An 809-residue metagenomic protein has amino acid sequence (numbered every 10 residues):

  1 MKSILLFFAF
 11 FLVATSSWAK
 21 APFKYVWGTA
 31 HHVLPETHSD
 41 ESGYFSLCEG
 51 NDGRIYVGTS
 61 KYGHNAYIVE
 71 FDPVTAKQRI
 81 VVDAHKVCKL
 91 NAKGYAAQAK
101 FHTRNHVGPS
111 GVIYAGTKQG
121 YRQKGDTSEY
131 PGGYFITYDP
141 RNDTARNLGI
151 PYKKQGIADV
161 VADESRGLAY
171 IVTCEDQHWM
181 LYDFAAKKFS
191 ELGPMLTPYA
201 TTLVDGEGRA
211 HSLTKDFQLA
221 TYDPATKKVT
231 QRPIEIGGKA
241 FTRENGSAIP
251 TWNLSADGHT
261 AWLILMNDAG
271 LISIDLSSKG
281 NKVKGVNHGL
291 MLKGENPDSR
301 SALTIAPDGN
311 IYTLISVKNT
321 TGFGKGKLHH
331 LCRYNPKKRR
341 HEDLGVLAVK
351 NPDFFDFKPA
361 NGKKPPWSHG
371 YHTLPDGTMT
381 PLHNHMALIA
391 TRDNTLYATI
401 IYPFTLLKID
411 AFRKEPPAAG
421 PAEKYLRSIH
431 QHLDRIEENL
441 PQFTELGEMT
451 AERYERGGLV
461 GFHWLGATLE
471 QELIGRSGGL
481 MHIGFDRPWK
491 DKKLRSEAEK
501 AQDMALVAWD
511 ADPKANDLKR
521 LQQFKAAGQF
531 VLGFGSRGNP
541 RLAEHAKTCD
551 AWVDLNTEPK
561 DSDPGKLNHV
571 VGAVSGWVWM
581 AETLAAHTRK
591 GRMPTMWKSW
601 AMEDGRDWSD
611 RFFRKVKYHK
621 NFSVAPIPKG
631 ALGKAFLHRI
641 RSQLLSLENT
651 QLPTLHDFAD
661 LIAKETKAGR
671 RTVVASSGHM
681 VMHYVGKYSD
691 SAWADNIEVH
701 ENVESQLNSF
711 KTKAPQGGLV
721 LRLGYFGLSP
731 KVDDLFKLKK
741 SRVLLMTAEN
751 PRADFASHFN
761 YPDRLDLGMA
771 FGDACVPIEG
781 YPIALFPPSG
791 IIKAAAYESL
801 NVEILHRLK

Functional and structural regions predicted by a protein language model:
H31-E36, V82-A97, G149-G156, L196 (+3 more regions): Surface-exposed loop and turn segments in beta-propeller and other repeat-based domains that flank or scaffold
V33-A66: Beta-strand-rich domains and repeat architectures in extracellular enzymes and scaffolds, especially beta-propellers
E41-S46, K89-N105, K154-V161, L196-E207 (+4 more regions): Repeated scaffold domains used in trafficking and secretory/extracellular systems, primarily beta-propellers
E49-D52, V107-S110, A162-R166, D205-E207 (+3 more regions): Residue-level detector of Asp-centered blade-edge/turn motifs that repeat once per structural unit in beta-propeller
K77-S110, K118: Blade-loop segments of beta-propeller domains
A115-G132, L314-H329: Short, conserved, GDST-rich strand-edge loop motifs in beta-rich repeat architectures
D376-P417: Blade-level signature of beta-propeller repeat domains, shared across WD40, Kelch, NHL, RCC1 and BNR/Asp-box propellers
M449, E455-T588, K667-R670, S676-H806: Glycine-rich phosphate-binding loops that contact phosphosugars or nucleotide phosphates
